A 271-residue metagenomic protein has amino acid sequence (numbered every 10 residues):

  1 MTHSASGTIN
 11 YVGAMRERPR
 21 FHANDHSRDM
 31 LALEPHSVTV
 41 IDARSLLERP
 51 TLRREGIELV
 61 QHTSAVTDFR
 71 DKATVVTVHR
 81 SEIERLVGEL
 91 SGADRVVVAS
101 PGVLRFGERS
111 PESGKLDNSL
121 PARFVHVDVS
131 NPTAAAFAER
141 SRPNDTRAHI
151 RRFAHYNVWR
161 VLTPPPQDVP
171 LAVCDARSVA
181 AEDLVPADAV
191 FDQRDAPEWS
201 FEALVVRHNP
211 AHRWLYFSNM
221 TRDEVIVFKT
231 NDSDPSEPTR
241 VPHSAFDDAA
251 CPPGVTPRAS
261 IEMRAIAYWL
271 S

Functional and structural regions predicted by a protein language model:
S4-A203, A211-R213, S218: Non-heme Fe(II) oxygenase catalytic core, chiefly the N-lobe of the double-stranded beta-helix
E202-S271: Catalytic core of Fe(II)/2-oxoglutarate
